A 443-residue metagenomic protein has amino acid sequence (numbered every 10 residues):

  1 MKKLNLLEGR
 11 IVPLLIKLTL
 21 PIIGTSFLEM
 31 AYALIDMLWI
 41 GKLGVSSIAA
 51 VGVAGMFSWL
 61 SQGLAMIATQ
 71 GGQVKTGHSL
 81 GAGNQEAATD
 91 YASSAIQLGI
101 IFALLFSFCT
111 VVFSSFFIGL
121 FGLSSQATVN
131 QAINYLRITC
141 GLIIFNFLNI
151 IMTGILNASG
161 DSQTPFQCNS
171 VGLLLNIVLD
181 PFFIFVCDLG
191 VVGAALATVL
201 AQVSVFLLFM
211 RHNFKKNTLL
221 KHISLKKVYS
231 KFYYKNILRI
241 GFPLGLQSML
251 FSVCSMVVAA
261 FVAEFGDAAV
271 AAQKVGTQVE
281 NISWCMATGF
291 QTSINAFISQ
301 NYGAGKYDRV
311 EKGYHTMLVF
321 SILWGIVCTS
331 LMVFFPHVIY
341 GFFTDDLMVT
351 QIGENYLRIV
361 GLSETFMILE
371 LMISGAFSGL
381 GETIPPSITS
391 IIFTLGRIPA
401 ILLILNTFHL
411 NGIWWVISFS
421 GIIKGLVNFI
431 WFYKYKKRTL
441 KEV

Functional and structural regions predicted by a protein language model:
M1-T19, T76-L142, V186-F242, I298-S363 (+1 more regions): Short alpha-helical transmembrane segments in multi-pass integral membrane proteins
L6-L38, K42-L43, W59-G71, K75 (+5 more regions): N-terminal transmembrane alpha-helices
K17-D36, I138, N149, G172 (+5 more regions): Transmembrane helical elements of multi-pass membrane transporters/channels
I22, S26, L38, G55 (+16 more regions): Transmembrane alpha-helix boundary and packing residues in multipass membrane permease domains and related
F27, A31-A49, I118-Q126, F182-L189 (+4 more regions): Helix-terminus/linker motif at the lipid-water interface of multi-pass membrane proteins
I35, W59, G71, F108 (+15 more regions): Transmembrane alpha-helix boundary/anchor motif
I48-F108, N146-P165, A259, Q273-P336 (+1 more regions): Small-residue-rich hydrophobic transmembrane alpha-helices
T69, I138-N157, P165-L173, A194-F209 (+4 more regions): Short runs within selected transmembrane alpha-helices of multi-pass transporters and secretion channels
